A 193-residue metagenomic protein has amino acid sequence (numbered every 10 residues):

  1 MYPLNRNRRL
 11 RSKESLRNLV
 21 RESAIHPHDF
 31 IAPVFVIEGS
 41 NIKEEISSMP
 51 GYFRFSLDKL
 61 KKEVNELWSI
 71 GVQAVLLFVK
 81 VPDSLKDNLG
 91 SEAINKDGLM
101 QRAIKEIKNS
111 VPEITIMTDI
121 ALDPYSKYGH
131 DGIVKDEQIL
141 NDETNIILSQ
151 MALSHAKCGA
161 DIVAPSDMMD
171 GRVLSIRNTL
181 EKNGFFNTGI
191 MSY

Functional and structural regions predicted by a protein language model:
Y2-N5, K13, E22-I31, I37-Y193: Alpha/beta enzyme core
